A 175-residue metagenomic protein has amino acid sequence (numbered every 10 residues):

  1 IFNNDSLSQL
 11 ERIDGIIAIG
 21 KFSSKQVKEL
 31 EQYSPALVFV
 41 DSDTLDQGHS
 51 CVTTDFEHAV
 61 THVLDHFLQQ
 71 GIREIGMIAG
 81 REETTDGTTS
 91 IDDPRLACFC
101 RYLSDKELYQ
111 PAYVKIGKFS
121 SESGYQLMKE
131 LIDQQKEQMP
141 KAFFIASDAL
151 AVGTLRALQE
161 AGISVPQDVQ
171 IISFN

Functional and structural regions predicted by a protein language model:
I1-D65, Q69, D133, E137: Alpha-helical recognition/docking segments in bacterial nutrient-uptake and carbohydrate-utilization systems
I1-N3, V52-H62, I78-K129, I145-V152 (+1 more regions): Hinge/beta->alpha junction and helix N-cap segments in small-molecule ligand-binding domains
L10-I19, G76-A79, V114, K136-S147 (+1 more regions): Periplasmic-binding protein-like
P35, H49, Q110-A112, I163 (+1 more regions): A structural micro-motif
V38, S104, D148, A157-N175: Venus flytrap/periplasmic-binding-protein-like
